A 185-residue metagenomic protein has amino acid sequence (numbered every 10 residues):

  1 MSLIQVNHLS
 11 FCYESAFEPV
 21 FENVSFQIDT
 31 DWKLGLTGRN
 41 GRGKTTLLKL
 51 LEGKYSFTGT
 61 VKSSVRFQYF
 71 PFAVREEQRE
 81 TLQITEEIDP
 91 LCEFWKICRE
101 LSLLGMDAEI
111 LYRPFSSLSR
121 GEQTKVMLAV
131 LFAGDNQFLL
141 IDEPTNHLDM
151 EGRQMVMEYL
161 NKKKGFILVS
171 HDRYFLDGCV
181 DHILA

Functional and structural regions predicted by a protein language model:
M1-A185: ABC ATP-binding cassette signature C-motif
